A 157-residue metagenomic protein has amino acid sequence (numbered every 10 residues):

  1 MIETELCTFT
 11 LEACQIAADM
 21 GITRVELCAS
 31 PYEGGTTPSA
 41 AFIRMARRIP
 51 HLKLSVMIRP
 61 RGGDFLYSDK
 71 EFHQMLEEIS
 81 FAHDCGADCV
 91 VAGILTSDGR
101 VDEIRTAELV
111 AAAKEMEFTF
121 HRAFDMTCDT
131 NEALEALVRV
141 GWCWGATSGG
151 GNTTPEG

Functional and structural regions predicted by a protein language model:
I2-I16, M20-G21, E26-S30, G34: N-terminal beta1-alpha1 ligand-phosphate binding loop
I2-L6, V25-L27, L54-I58, V90-A92 (+2 more regions): Hydrophobic faces of well-ordered beta-strands that scaffold small-molecule active sites in alpha/beta enzyme cores
L11-I16, P31-L52, D69-H73, I94-K114 (+2 more regions): Active-site-adjacent beta->alpha loops and helix N-cap segments on the catalytic face of soluble alpha/beta enzymes
A17, A82, L109, H121 (+1 more regions): Conserved, mostly hydrophobic/aromatic
D19-V25, I49-K53, G86-C89, A112-M116 (+1 more regions): Glycine-enriched alpha-helix->loop->beta-strand junction motifs that scaffold or abut catalytic
R61, D125: Active-site beta-alpha loop architecture of Rossmann-like, nucleotide-cofactor-dependent enzymes
G62-Y67: A short acidic, helix-capping loop that chelates divalent metal ions and anchors anionic groups
E77-I94, D98-V101: Ordered, amphipathic secondary-structure segments that act as subunit-interaction surfaces in large macromolecular
